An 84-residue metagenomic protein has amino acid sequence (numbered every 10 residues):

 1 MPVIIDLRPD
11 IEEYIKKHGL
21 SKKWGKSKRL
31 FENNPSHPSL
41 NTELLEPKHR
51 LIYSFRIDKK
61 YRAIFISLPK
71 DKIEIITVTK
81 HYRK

Functional and structural regions predicted by a protein language model:
M1-Y14, I52-K84: Enriched for short, Lys/Arg-rich terminal
D10, K26-S27: A ubiquitous structural signal for well-ordered alpha-helices
E13-K23: Hot-dog-fold acyl-thioester-processing enzymes
L30-F55: A short, surface-exposed loop/turn module that caps and links secondary-structure elements
